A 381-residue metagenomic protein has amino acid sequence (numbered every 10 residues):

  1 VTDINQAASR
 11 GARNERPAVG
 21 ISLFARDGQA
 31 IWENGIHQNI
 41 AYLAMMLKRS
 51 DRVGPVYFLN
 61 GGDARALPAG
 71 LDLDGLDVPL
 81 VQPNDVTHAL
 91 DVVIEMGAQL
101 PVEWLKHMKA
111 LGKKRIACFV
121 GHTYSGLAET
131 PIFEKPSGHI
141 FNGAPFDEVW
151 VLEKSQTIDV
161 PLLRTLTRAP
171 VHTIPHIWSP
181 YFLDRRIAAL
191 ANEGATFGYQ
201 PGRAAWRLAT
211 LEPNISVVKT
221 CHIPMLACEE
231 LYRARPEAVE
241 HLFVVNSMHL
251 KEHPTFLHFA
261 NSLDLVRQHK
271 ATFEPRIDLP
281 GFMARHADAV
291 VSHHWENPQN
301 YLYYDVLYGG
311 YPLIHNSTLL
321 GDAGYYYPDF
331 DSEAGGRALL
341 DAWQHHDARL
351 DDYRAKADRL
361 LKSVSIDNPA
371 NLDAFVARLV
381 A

Functional and structural regions predicted by a protein language model:
T2-G11, S22-R26, H37-P145, T157 (+1 more regions): Extended catalytic core of nucleotide-activated donor transferases of GT-like folds
D3-E33, W206-N214: Nucleotide-activated donor-dependent transferases that construct or modify glycoconjugates
W32, I36-N39, I158-P161, T165-K270: Conserved catalytic-core segment of nucleotide-activated headgroup transferases in glycan assembly
G54-G61, C118-F119, V149-L152, E240-H249: Short internal beta-strands
D91-I94, E148, R207, A289: Structural motif
L250-G309: Donor nucleotide-activated moiety binding/catalytic core segment of transferases that use nucleotide-activated donors
R285-S363: Catalytic binding pocket for nucleotide-activated donors in carbohydrate/polymer assembly enzymes
K362-A381: C-terminal alpha-helical cap of glycosyltransferases
